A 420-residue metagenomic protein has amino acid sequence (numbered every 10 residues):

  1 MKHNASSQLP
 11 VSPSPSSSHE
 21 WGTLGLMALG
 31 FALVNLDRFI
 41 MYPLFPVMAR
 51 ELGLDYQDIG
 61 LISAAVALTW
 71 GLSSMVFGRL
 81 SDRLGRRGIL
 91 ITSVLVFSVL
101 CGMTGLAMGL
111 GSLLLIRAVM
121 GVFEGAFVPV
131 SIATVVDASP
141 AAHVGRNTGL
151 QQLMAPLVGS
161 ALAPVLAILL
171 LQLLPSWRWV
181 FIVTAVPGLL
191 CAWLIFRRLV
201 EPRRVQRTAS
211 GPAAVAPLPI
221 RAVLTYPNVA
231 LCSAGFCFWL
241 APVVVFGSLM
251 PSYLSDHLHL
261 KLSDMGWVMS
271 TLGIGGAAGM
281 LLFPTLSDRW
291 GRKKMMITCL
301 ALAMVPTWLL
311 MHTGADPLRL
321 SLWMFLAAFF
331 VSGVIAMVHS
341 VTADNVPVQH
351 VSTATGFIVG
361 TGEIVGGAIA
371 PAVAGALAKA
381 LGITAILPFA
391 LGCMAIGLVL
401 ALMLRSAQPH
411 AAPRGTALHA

Functional and structural regions predicted by a protein language model:
P10-S17, R203-C232: Juxtamembrane intracellular "pre-TM" segments in multi-pass secondary transporters
M41-Y42, N228-A277: Extracytoplasmic gate region of multi-pass secondary transporters
G53, G85, L106-S112, H259 (+2 more regions): Helix-breaking motifs and short loop linkers at transmembrane-helix boundaries and internal kinks in secondary membrane
L72-M108, S287-K293: Conserved MFS/SLC helix-loop-helix module at the cytosolic interface between two early adjacent transmembrane helices
I116-A155: Cytoplasmic helix-loop-helix junction between adjacent transmembrane helices in 12-TM secondary transporters
Q151-R197: Helix-loop-helix hairpin linking two adjacent transmembrane segments in secondary transporters
V186-T208, L400-R405: C-terminal membrane-cytosol helix-exit motif in multi-pass small-molecule transporters
K293-V341: C-terminal transmembrane helical hairpin of 12-TM major facilitator-type secondary transporters
